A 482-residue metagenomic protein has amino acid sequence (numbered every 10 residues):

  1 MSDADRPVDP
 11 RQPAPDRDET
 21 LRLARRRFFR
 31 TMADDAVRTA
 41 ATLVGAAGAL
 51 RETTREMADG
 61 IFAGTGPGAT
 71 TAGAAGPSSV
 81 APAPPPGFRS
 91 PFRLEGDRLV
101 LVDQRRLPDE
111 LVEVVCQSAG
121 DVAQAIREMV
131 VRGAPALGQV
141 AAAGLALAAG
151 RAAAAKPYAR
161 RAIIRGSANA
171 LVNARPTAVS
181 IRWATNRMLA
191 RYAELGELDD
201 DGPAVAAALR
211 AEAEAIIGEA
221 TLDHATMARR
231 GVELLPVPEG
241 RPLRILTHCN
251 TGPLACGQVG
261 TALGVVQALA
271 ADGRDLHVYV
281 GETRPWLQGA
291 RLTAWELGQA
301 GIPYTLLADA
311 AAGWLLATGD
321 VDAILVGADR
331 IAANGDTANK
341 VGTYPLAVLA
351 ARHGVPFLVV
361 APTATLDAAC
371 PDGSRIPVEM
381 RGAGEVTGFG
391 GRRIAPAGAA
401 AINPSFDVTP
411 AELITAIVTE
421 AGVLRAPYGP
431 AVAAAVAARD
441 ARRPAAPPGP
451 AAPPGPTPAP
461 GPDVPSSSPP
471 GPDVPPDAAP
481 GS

Functional and structural regions predicted by a protein language model:
M1-L23, D34-R55: N-terminal secretory signal peptides
S2-D5, D9, G48-A83, P108-D109 (+5 more regions): Extracytoplasmic/lumenal soluble domains of exported proteins with redox or metal-associated functions
R6-P13, F62-P82, L198-D201, A438-S482: Intrinsically disordered, low-complexity terminal tails and inter-domain linkers enriched for S/T/G/P/D/E
F88-D199: Long amphipathic alpha-helical segments
E128-G144, S180-I181, T247-Q258, I402-V418: Conserved phosphate/anionic-ligand binding catalytic regions in large, soluble enzymes, centered on
R182-L246, R274-L276, V280-I324: Ligand-binding beta-strand-loop-alpha-helix segment within the catalytic cores of soluble metabolic enzymes
V259-A271, A347: Histidine-anchored nucleotide/phosphate-binding helix
D275-L276, G281-A445, G481: Conserved phosphate- and dinucleotide-binding cores of soluble alpha/beta proteins, encompassing both enzyme active
